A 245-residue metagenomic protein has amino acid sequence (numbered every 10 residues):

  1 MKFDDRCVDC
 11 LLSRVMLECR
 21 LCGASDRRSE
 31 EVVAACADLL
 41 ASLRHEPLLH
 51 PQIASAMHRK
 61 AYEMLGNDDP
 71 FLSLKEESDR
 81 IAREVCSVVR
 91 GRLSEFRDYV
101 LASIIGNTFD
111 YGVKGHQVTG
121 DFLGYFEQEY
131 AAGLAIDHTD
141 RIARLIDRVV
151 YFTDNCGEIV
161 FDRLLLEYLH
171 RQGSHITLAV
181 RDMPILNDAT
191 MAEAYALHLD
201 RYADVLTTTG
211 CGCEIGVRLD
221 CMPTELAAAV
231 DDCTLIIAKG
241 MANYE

Functional and structural regions predicted by a protein language model:
K2-I146: Electropositive, gly/pro-rich neighborhoods at or near active sites that engage anionic ligands
A131, D154, I215-L219: Glycine- and other small-residue-rich loops at beta-strand/loop junctions that grip anionic moieties
R141, L165-Q172, E225, A229: Catalytic-core regions built around general acid/base machinery
R148-V150, T234-L235: Structural motif
V150-T153, L178: Short catalytic-loop micro-motif centered on adjacent basic/acidic residues
F152-R163, P184-I185, M241-E245: Gly/Ser/Thr-rich loops at beta-strand to alpha-helix junctions that form or flank small-molecule/cofactor-binding
F161-R218: Redox- and metal-dependent alpha/beta enzyme cores, enriched for Fe-S-associated oxidoreductases and cofactor-handling
D200-L235, G240-Y244: An acidic, phosphate/nucleotide-engaging active-site surface
